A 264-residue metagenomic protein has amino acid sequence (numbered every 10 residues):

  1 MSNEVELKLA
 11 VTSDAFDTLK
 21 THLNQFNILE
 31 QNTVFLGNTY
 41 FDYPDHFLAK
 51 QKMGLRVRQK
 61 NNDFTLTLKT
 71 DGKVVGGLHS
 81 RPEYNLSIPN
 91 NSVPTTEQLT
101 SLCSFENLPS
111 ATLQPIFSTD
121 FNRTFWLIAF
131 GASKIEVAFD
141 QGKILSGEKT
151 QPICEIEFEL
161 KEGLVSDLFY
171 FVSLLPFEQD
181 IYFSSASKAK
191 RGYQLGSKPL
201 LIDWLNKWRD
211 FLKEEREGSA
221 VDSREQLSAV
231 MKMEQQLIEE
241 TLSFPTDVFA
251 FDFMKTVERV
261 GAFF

Functional and structural regions predicted by a protein language model:
M1-F264: Phosphate-end processing signature that detects enzymes handling 5′-triphosphorylated RNA and polyphosphate
